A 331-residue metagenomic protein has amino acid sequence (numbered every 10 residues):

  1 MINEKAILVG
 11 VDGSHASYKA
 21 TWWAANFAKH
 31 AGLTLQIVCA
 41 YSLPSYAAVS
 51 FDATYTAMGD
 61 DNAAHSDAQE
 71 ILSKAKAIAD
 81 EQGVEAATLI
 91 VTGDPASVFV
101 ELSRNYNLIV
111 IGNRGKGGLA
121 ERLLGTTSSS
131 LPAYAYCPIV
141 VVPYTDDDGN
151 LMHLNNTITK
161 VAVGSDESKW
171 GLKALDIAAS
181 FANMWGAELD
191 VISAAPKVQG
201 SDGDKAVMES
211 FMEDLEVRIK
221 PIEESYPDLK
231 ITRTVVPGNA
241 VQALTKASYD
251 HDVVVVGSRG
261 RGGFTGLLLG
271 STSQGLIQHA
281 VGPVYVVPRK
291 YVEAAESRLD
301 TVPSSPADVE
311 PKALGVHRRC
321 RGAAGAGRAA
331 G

Functional and structural regions predicted by a protein language model:
M1-N3, A16, A77-I109, E223-S258 (+1 more regions): Structural beta-alpha unit
I2-Y55, T157-K205, E223-S225, K230-I231 (+2 more regions): Small/aliphatic-rich secondary-structure junction motif
Q36-V38, A87-V91, V140, D190-I192 (+2 more regions): General small-molecule cofactor/ligand-binding pocket signal
T56-E70, D204-S210: A short acidic, glycine-rich active-site loop that binds or catalyzes chemistry on phosphate/adenosine moieties
I111-S130, Y134, I158, V253-H279: Glycine-rich, Arg-bearing micro-motifs that act as flexible, cationic patches
G112-N113, I139-Y144, V284-P288: Short beta-strand elements of ligand-binding domains
S128-G149: Short, structured interface segments
